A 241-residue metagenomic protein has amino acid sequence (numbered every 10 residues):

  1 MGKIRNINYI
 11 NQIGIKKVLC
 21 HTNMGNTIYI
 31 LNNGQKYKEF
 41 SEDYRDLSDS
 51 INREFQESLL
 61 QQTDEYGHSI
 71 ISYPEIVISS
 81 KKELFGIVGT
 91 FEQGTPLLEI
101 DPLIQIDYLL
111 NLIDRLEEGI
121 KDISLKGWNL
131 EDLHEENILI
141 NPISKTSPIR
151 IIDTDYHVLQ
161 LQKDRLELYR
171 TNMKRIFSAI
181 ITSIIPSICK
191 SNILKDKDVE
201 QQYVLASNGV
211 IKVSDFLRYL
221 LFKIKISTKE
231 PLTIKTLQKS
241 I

Functional and structural regions predicted by a protein language model:
M1-K16: A short, low-complexity linker immediately N-terminal to eukaryotic Hanks-type protein kinase catalytic domains
Q12-Y73, V77, I100-P102: ATP-binding glycine-rich loop module of kinase domains
Y29, R115-L116, I138, P148 (+1 more regions): Hydrophobic transmembrane helix bundles of membrane-integrated enzymes that assemble and modify cell-envelope
S69-L112: Conserved structural core of kinase catalytic domains
I106-L125: Amphipathic alpha-helical segments that line or abut small-molecule/effector binding pockets and mediate allosteric
I120-P142: Catalytic-loop of the protein kinase fold
I143-I241: C-lobe/activation-segment region of protein kinase-like
